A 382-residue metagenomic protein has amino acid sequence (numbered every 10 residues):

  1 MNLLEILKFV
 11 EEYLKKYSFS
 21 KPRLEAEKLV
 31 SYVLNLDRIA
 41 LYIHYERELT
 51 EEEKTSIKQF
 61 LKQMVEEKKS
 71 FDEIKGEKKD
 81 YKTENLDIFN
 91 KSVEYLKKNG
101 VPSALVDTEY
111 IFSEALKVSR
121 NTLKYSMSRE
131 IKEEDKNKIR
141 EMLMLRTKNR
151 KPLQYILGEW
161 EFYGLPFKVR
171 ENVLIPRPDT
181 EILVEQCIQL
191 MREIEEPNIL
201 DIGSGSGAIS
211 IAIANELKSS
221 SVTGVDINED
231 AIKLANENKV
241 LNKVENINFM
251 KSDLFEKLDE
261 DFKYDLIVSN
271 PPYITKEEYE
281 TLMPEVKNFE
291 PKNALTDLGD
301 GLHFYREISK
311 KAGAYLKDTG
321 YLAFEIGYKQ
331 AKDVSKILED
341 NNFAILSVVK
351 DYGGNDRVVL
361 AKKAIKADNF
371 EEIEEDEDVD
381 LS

Functional and structural regions predicted by a protein language model:
M1-K21, E52-K69, K75-D107: Non-catalytic nucleic-acid substrate-recognition regions in nucleic-acid-modifying enzymes
L14, L96, M191, K239 (+2 more regions): Conserved hydrophobic residues forming the short capping helix/wall of the S-adenosyl-L-methionine
L29, I111, I267-N270: Hydrophobic beta-strand segment of the Class I
Y32-D87, S113-Q189: Conserved AdoMet
P178-T281, E307: Conserved SAM/SAH cofactor-binding pocket of Class I
Y273-H303: Mobile active-site "lid"/loop adjacent to the S-adenosyl-L-methionine
G299-K362: Conserved Class I SAM-dependent methyltransferase catalytic core
V359-A367, D378, S382: C-terminal lobe and adjacent flexible extensions of AdoMet/dcAdoMet transferase-like proteins
